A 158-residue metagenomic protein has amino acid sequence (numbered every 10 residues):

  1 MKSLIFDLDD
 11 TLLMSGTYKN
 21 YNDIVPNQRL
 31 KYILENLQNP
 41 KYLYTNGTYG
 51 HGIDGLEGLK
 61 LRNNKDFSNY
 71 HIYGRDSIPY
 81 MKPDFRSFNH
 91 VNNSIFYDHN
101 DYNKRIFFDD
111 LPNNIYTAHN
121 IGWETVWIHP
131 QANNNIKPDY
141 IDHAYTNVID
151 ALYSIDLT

Functional and structural regions predicted by a protein language model:
M1-L4, M14, Y42-Y44, T48-G50 (+2 more regions): Asp-based, Mg2+/Mn2+-dependent phosphohydrolase catalytic module
M1-P40, I121: Active-site neighborhood of HAD-like aspartate-dependent phosphohydrolases
